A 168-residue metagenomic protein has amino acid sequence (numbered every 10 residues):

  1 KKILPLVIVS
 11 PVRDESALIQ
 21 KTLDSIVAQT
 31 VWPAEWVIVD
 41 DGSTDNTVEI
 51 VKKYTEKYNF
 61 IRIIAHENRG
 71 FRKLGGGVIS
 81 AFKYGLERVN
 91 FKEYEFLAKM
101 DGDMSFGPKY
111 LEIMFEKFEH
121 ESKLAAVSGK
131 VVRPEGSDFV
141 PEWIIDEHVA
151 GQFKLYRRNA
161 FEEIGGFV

Functional and structural regions predicted by a protein language model:
K1-A28: N-proximal low-complexity "stem/linker" segments adjacent to membrane-targeting elements
V7-S10, V37-I38, A98: Short hydrophobic beta-strand elements that form part of the catalytic alpha/beta core underpinning NDP-sugar/donor
L23-D24, V48-E49, P108-E119, F161: Short alpha-helix within the catalytic core of nucleotide-sugar-dependent glycosyltransferases
D24-G70: Acidic donor-binding segment of Leloir-type glycosyltransferases
I79-F96: Active-site nucleotide-sugar/metal-binding loop of Leloir-type enzymes
E93-S105: Short beta-strand-to-loop acidic/aromatic patch adjacent to the donor-nucleotide binding site
S105-V140: Conserved donor NDP-sugar-binding/catalytic core segment of glycosyltransferases
A150-G165: Conserved nucleotide-sugar donor-binding and metal-coordinating catalytic region shared by glycosyltransferases
